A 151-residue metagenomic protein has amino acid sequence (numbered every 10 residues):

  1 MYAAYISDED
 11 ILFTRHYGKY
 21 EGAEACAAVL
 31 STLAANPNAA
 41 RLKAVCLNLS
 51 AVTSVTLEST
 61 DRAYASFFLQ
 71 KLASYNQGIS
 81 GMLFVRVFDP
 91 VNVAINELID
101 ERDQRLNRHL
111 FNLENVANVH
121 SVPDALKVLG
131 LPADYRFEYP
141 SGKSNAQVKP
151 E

Functional and structural regions predicted by a protein language model:
M1-E151: Amphipathic, Lys/Arg-enriched alpha-helical "gate/interface" segment within cytosolic domains that mediates
